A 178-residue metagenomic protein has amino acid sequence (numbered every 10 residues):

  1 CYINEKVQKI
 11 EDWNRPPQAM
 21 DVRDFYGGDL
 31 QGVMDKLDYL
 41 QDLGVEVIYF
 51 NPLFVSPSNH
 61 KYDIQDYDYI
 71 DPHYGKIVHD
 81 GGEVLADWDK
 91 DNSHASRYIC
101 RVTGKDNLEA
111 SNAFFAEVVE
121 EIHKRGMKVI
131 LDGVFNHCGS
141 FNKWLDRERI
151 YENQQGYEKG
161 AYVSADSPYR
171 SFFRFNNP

Functional and structural regions predicted by a protein language model:
C1-D38, D42-E46, L53-P178: Substrate-binding/active-site clefts of carbohydrate-active enzymes
